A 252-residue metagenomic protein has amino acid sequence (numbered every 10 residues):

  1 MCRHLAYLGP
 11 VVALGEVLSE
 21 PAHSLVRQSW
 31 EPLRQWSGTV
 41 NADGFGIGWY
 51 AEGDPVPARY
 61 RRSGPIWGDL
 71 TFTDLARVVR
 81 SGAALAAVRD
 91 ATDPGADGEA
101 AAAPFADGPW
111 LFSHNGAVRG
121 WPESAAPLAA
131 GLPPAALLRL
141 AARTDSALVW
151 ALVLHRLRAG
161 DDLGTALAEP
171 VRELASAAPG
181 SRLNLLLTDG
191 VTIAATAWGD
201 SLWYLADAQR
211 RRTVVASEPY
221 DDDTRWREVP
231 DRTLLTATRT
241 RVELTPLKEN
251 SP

Functional and structural regions predicted by a protein language model:
M1, N41-F45, V79-S81, A86 (+2 more regions): Short, basic and Ser/Thr-rich N-terminal targeting/leader segments
M1-G64, A195, R232-L234, T240-P252: Extreme N-terminus nucleophile/cap motif
C2, W110-G120: Conserved beta-strand-loop-short alpha-helix elements that form and flank the Mn2+/Mg2+-coordinating active site
P10, A87-D90, N115, G190 (+3 more regions): Fold-independent oxyanion-binding glycine-rich loops and adjacent beta-strand/coil segments at enzyme active sites
S29-P32, R62-L75, G82, A86-G108 (+1 more regions): Short acidic (Asp/Glu) patches
A83, G160-A197: Catalytic core of PPM/PP2C metal-dependent serine/threonine phosphatase domains
A129-L154: Long, charge-dense
S201-T233: A conserved acidic, glycine/proline-rich C-terminal tail/linker
